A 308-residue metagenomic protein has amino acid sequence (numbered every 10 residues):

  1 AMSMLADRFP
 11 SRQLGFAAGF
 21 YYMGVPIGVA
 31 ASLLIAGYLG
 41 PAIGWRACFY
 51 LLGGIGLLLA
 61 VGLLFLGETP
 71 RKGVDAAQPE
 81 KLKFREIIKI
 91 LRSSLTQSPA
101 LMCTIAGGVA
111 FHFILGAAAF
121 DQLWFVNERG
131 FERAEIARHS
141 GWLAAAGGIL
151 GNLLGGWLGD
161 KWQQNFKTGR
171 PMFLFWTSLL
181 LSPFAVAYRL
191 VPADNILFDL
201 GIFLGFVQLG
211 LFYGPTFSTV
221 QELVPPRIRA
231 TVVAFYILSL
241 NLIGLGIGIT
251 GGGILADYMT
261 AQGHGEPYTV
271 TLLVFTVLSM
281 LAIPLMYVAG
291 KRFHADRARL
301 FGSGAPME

Functional and structural regions predicted by a protein language model:
A1-F9, L211-V224: Intracellular juxtamembrane helix-capping segments at the cytosolic ends of symmetry-related transmembrane helices
A1-V25: Cytoplasmic helix-loop-helix junction between adjacent transmembrane helices in 12-TM secondary transporters
Y21-E68: Helix-loop-helix hairpin linking two adjacent transmembrane segments in secondary transporters
P41-G53, G169-M172, A256-S279: A membrane-interface helix-boundary motif in multi-pass transporters
G62-F65, F184-L190, L273-P306: Multi-pass alpha-helical transporter architecture, strongest for 12-TM Major Facilitator/SLC carriers used
R71-C103, E128: Juxtamembrane intracellular "pre-TM" segments in multi-pass secondary transporters
P99-L153, L209-Y213, F217, L245-G252: Extracytoplasmic gate region of multi-pass secondary transporters
K161-T177: Cytoplasmic membrane-interface "Motif A"-like loop-to-helix N-cap segments of 12-TM Major Facilitator Superfamily
